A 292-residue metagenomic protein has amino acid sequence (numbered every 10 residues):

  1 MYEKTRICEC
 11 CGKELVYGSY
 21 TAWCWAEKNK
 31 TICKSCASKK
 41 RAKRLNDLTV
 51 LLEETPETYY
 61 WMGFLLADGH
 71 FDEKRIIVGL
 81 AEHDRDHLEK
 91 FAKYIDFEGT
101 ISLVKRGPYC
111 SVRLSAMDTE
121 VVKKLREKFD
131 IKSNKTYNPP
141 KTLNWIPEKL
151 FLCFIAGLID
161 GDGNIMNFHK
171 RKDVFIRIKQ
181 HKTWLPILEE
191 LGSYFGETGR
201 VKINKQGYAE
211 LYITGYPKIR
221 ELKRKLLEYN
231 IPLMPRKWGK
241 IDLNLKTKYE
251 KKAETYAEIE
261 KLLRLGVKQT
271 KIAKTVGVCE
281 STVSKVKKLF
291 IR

Functional and structural regions predicted by a protein language model:
Y2-R292: Internal intein/HINT superfamily modules and their associated LAGLIDADG
